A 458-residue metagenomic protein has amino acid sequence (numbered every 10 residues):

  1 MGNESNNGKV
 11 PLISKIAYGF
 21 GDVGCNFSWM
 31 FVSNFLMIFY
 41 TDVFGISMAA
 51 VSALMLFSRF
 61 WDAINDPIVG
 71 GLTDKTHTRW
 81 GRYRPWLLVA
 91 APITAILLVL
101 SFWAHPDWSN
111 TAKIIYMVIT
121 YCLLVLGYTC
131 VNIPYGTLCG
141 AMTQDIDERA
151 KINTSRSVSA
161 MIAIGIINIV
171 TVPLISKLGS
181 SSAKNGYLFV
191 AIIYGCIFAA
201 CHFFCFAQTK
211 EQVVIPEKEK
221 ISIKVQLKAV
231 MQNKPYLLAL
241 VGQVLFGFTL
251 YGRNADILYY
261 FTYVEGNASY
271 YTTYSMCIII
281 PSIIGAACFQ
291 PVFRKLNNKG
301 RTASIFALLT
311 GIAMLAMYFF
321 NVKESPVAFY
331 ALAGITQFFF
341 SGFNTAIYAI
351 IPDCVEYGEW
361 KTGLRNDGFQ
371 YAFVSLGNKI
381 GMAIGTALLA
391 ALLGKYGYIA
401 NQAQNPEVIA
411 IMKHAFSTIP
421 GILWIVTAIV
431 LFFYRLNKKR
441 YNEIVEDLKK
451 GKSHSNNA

Functional and structural regions predicted by a protein language model:
G2-A458: Membrane-embedded alpha-helical bundles of multi-pass transporters/translocases, especially carrier/permease families
